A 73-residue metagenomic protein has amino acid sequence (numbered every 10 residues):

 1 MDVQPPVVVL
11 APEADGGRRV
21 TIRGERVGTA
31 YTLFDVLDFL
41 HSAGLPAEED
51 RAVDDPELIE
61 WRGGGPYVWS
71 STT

Functional and structural regions predicted by a protein language model:
V3-T21: Short aromatic-glycine-(Arg/Gly/Cys) micro-motifs in beta-strand/loop hairpins
D15-E57: Amphipathic, hydrophobic secondary-structure cores in small proteins
A47-T73: Short, charged, surface-exposed hinge/linker loops at domain edges that act as mobile lids or interdomain connectors
